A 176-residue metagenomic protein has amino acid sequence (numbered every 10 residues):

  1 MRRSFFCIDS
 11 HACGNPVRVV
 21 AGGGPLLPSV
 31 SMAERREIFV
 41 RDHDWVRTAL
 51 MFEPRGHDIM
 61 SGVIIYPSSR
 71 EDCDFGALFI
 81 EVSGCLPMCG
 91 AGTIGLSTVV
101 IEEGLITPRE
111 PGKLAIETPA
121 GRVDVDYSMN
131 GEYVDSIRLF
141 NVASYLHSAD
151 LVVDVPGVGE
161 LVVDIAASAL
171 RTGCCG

Functional and structural regions predicted by a protein language model:
M1-V153, G157: A glycine-rich beta-to-alpha transition motif near the start of alpha/beta enzyme domains, typified by
V155-G176: Acidic/Ser/Thr-rich, low-complexity mid-to-C-terminal regulatory regions of eukaryotic proteins
